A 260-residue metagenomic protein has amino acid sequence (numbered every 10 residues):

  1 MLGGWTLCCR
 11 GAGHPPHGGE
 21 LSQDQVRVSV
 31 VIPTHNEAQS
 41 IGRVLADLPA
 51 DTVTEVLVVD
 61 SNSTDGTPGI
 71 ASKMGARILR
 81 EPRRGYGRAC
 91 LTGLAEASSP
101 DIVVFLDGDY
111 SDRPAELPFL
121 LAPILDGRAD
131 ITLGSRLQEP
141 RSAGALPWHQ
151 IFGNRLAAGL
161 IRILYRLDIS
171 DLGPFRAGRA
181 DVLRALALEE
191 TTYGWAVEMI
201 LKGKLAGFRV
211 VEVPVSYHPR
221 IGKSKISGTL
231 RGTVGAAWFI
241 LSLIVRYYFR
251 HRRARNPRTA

Functional and structural regions predicted by a protein language model:
L2-D24, I163-R166, L188-A260: Hydrophobic helical membrane-anchoring modules
R27-S29, E55, E198: Cell-envelope/extracellular polymer assembly enzymes that use nucleotide-activated donors
H35-A50: Short, well-formed alpha-helical segments that are part of the catalytic scaffolds of diverse glycosyltransferases
E37-S40, S63, Y86, R113: Donor nucleotide-sugar binding loop of glycosyltransferases
V53, S99-P100, R128-T132, F208: Short, high-confidence coil segments that cap the C-terminus of an alpha-helix and link into the following beta-strand
D60-P68: A conserved acidic beta->alpha catalytic loop
P82-R84, R88-E96, P114-Y193, P219-G235 (+2 more regions): Acceptor/aglycone-binding surface of glycosyltransferases and processive sugar-polymer synthases
P100-S111: Short beta-strand-to-loop acidic/aromatic patch adjacent to the donor-nucleotide binding site
